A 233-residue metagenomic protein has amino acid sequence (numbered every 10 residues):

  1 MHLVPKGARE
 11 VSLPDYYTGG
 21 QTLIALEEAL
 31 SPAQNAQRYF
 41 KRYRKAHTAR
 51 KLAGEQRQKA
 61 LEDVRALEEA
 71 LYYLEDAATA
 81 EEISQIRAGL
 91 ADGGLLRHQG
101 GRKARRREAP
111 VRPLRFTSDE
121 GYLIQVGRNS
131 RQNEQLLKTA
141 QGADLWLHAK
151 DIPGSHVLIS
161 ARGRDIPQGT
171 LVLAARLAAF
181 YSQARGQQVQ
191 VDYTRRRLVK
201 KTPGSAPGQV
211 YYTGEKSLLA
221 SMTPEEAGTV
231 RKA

Functional and structural regions predicted by a protein language model:
M1-A233: Extended, highly charged segments
